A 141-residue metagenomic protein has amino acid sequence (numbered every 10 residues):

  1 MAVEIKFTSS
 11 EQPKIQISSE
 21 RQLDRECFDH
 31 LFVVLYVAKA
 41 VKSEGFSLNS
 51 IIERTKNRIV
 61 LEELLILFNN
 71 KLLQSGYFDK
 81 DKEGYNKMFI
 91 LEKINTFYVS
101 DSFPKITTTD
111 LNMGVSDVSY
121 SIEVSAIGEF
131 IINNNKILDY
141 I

Functional and structural regions predicted by a protein language model:
M1, S9-I141: Nucleic-acid endonuclease domains
